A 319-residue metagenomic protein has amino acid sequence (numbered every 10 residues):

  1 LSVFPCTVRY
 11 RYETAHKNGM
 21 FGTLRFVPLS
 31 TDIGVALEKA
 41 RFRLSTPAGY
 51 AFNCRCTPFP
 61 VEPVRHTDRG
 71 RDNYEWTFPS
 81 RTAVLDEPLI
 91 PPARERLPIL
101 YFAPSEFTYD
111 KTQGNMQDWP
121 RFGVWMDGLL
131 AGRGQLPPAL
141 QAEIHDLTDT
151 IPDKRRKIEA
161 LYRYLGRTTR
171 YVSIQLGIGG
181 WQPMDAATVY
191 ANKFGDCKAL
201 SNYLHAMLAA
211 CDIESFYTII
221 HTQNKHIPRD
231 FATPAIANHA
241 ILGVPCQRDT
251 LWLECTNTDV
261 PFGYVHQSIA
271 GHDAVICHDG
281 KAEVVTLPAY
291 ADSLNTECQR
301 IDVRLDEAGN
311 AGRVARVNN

Functional and structural regions predicted by a protein language model:
V3, A15-F26, D32-I174, I178 (+1 more regions): Secretory-pathway-linked proteins and extracytosolic
V3, L37, R69-R71, P234-H239 (+2 more regions): Short, solvent-exposed loop/turn segments at the edges of secondary structure
C6-V8, F42, L161, Y190-I219 (+2 more regions): Cysteine-centered nucleophilic/redox motifs
R9, R43, E75, F216-I219 (+4 more regions): Structured core elements
A139-A142, G177-M184, H221-K225: Short, conserved phosphate-binding/catalytic loop or strand-edge motifs used in phosphoryl-/nucleotidyl-transfer
A199-A289: Hydrophobic/aromatic-rich core segments of domains that either
H278-N319: Long hydrophobic segments that form regular secondary structure
